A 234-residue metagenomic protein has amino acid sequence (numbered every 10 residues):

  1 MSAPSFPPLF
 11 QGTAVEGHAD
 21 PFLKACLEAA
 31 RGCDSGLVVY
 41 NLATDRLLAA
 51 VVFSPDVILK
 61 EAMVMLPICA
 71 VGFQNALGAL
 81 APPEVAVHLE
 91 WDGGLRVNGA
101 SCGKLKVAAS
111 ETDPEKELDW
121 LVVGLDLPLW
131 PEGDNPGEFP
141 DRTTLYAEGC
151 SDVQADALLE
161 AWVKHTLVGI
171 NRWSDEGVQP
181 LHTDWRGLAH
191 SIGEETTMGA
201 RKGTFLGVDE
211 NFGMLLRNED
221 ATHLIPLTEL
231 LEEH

Functional and structural regions predicted by a protein language model:
S2-S35, I58-V64, I68-P82, S101-H234: Long, positively charged amphipathic alpha-helical accessory segments at protein N-termini or as interdomain linkers
R31-A43, A49: Active-site-flanking structural segment that lines cofactor/substrate pockets
V38-Y40, V87-H88, F205-G207: Short, exposed beta-strand/loop patches in secreted or surface proteins that constitute
A43-P55, M65-A70: DPxDG-like acidic metal-binding loop motif
L47, L95, G213-M214: Hydrophobic residues embedded in beta-strands of well-ordered beta-sheets
A49-V51, G93, V123-L127: A structural signal for short, well-ordered beta-strand segments
V87-G99: Catalytic palm active-site di-aspartate
